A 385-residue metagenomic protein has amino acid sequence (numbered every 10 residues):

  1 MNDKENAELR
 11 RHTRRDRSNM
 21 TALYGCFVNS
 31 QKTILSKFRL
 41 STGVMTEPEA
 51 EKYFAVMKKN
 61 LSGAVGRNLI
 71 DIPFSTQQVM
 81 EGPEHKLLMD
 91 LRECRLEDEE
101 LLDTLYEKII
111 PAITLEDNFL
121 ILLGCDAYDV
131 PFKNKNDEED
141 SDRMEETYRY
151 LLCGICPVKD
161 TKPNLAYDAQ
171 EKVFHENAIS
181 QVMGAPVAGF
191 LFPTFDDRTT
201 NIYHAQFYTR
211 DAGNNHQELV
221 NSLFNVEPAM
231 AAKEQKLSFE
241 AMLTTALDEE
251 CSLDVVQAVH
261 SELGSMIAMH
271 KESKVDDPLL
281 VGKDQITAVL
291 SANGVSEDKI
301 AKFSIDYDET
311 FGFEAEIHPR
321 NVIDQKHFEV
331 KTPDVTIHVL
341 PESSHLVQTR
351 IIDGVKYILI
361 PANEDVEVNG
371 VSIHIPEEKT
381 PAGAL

Functional and structural regions predicted by a protein language model:
D3, R11-K326: Long, hydrophobic alpha/beta structural blocks
D277, I286-L385: C-terminal, beta-strand-rich globular interaction domains
